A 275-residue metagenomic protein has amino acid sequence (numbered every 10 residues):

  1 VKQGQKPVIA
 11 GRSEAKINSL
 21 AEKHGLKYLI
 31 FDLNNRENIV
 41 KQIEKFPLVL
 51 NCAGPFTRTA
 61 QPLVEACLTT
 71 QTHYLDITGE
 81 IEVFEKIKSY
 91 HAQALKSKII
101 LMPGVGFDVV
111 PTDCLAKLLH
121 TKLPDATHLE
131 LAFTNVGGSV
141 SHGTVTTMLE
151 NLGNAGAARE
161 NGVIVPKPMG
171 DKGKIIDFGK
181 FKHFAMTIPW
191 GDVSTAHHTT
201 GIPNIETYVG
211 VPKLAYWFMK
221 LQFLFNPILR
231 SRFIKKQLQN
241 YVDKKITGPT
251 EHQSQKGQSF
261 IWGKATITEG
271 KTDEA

Functional and structural regions predicted by a protein language model:
K6-V8: Short beta-strand element of Class I
A10-E14, D32-L33: N-terminal Rossmann-fold cofactor-binding loop
H24, I43-V49, T69-T72: Short acidic/histidine-rich motifs immediately flanking catalytic phosphotransfer sites in two-component signaling
L29-T59: Conserved Rossmann-fold cofactor-binding substructure of NAD(P)-dependent oxidoreductases
P55, V64-F84: ADP-ribose/adenylate-binding Rossmann-like module
I77-I99: Rossmann-fold NAD(P)-binding glycine/threonine-rich loop
T121-S259: Active-site-lining helix/loop region of Rossmann-like oxidoreductase modules
T250-A275: C-terminal helical cap and adjacent loop that interface with cofactors, partners, or active-site loops
